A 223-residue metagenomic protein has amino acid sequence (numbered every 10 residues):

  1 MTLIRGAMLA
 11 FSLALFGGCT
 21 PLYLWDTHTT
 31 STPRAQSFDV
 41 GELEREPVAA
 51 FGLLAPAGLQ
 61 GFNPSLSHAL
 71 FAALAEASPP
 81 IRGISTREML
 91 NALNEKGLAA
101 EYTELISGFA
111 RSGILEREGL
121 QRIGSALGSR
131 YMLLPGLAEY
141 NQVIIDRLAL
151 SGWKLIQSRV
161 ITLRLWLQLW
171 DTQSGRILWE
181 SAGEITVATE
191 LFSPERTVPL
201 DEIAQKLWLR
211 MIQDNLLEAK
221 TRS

Functional and structural regions predicted by a protein language model:
M1-T2: N-terminal secretory signal peptides that target proteins for export/translocation
G6-G18: Bacterial N-terminal signal peptides
M8, G136, S151-G152: Intrinsically disordered, low-complexity Ser/Thr/Pro-rich tracts
F11-A14, V40, G124: Structural motif
C19-E46, A126-L127, L137-Q142, L155-S223: C-terminal/domain-edge helix-coil "capping" segments
T32-Q36, G113-L120, L148-K154: N-terminal post-signal-peptidase region of extra-cytosolic proteins
P47-A138, T172, E180, K206-D214: N-terminal segment of the mature soluble domain
Y102-F109, N141-V160: Mixed-charge, low-complexity intrinsically disordered segments
